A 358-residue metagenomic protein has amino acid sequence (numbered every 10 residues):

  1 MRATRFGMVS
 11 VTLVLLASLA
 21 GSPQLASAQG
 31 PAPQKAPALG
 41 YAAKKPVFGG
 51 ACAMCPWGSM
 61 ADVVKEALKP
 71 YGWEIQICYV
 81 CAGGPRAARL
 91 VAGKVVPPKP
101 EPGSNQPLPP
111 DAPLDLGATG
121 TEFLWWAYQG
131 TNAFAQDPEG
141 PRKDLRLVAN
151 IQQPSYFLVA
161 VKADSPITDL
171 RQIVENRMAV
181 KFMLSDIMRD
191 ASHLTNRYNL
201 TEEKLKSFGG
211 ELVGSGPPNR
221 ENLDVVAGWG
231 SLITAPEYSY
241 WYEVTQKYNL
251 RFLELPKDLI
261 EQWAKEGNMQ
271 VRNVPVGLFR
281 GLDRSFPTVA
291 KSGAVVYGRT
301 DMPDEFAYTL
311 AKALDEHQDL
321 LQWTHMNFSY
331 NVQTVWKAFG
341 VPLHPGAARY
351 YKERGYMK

Functional and structural regions predicted by a protein language model:
M1-R5: N-terminal secretory signal peptides that target proteins for export/translocation
V9-S22: Bacterial N-terminal signal peptides
A20-P31: Signal peptide processing junction and immediate N-terminal pro/mature segment of secreted/exported proteins
A43-C81, P154-R220, V332-G346: Bilobed "Venus flytrap"/periplasmic-binding protein-like clamshell domains and structurally analogous long
K44-P46, G230-K247, F252, E305-K358: An extracytoplasmic/periplasmic, membrane-proximal ligand-sensing/linker region
M60-E66, C78-P141, G214-V226, L232-V244: Pocket-flanking alpha-helical
T121-E122, T131-E139, S165, T201-Y297: Pocket-lining segment of extracytoplasmic ligand-binding domains
A160, I173-R177, G267-L321: Bilobed periplasmic-binding protein/Venus flytrap-like ligand-binding cleft at the lobe interface of extracytoplasmic
